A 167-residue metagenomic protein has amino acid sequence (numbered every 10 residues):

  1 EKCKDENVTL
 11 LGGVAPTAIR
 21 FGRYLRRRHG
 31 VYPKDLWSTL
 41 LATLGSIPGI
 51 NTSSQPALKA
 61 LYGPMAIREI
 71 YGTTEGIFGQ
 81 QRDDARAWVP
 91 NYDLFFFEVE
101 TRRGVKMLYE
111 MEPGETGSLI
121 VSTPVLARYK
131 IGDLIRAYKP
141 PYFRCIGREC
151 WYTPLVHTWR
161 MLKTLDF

Functional and structural regions predicted by a protein language model:
E1-F167: Active-site glycine/GP-rich loop and adjacent strand/helix microenvironment that borders small-molecule binding pockets
